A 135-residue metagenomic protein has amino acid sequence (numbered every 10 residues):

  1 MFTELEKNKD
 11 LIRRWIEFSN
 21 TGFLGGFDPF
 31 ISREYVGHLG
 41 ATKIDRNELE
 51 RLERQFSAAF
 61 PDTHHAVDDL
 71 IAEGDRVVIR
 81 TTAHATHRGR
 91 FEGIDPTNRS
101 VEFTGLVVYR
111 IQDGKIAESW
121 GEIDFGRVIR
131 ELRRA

Functional and structural regions predicted by a protein language model:
M1-A135: C-terminal and inter-domain tail/linker signature
